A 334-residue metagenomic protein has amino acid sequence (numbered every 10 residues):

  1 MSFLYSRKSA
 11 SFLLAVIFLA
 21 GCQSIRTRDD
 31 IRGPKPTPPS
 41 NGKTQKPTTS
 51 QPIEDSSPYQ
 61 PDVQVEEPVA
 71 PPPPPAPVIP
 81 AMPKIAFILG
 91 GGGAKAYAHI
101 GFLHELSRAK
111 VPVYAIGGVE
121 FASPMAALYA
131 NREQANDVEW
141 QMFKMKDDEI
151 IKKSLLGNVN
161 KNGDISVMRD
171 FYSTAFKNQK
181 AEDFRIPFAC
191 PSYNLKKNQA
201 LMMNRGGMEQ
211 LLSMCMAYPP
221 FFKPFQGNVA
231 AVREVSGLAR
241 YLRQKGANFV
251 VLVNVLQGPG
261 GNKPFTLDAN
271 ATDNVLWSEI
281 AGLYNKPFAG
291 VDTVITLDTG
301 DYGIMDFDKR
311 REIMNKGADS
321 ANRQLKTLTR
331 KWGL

Functional and structural regions predicted by a protein language model:
S2-A10: Bacterial N-terminal signal peptides that target proteins for export
S11-A20: Bacterial N-terminal signal peptides
A20, S123, Q210: Glycine-centered loop/turn positions within well-structured domains that cap or flank conserved ligand/cofactor-binding
Q23-I116, L128-L334: Patatin-like phospholipase
E120-L128: Glycine-rich nucleophile elbow surrounding the catalytic serine of serine-hydrolase chemistry
